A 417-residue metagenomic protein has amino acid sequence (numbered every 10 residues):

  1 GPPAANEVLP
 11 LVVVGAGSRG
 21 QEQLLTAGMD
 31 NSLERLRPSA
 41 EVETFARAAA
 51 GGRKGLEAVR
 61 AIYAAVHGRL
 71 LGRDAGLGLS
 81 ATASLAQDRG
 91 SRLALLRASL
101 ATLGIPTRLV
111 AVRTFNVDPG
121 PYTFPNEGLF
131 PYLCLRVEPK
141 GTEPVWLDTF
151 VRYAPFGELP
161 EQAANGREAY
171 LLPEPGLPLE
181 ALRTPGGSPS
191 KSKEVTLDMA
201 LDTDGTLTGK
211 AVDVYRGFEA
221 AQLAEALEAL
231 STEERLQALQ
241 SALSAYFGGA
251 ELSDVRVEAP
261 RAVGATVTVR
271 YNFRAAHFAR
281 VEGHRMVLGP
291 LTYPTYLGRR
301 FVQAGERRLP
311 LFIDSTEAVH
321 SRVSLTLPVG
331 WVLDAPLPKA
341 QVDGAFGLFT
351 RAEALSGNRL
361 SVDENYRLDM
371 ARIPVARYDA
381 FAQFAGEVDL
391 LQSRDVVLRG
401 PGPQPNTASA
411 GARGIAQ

Functional and structural regions predicted by a protein language model:
G1-Q417: A sensor for short, sequence-defined functional sites
